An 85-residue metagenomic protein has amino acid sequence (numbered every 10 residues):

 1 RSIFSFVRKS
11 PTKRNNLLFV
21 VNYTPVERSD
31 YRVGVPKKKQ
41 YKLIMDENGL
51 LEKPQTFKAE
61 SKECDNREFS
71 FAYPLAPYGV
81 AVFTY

Functional and structural regions predicted by a protein language model:
R1-Y85: Carbohydrate-interacting/catalytic domains
